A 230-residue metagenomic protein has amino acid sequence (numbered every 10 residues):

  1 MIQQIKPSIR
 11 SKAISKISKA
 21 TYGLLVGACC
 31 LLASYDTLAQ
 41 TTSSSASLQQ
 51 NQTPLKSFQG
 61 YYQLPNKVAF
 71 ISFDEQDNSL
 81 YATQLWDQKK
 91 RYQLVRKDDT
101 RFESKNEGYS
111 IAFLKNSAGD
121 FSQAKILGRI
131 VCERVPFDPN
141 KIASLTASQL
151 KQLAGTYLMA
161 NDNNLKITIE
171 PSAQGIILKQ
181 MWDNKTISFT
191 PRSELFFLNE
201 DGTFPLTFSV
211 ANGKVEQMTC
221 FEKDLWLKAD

Functional and structural regions predicted by a protein language model:
M1-S18: N-terminal secretory signal peptides that target proteins for export/translocation
K19-L25: Sec-dependent signal peptide recognition, specifically the positively charged N-region followed immediately by
V26-G27, T37: Cleavable N-terminal signal peptides
C30-L31, E133: Secreted/luminal cysteine- and crosslink-motif detector
Q40-D230: Peripheral terminal and inter-domain segments
